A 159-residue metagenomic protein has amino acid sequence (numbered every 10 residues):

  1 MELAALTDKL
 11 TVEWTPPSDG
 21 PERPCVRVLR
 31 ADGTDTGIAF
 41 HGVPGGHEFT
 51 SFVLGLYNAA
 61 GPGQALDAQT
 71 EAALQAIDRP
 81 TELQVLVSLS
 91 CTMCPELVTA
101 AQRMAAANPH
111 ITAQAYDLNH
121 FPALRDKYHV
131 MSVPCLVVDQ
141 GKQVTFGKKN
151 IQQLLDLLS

Functional and structural regions predicted by a protein language model:
M1-A31, T36, E48-L56: Long, folded non-catalytic interaction modules
M1-E2, L74-P109: Local sequence-structure signature of Cys/Sec-based thiol-disulfide redox active-site neighborhoods
D8-G20, P109-A123: Thiol-based oxidoreductase modules, predominantly thioredoxin-like and allied folds used for disulfide exchange
S18-I38, P122-D139: Structural micro-motif
R30-P62, V137-S159: Non-catalytic, surface beta->alpha helical segment in thiol-disulfide oxidoreductase systems
V43, S88-C91, N119, K148: Short, surface-exposed acidic/glycine-rich loop or hinge patches that mediate macromolecular interfaces
P62-A76: Long, charged amphipathic helices and adjacent flexible linkers at domain junctions
N108, Y116, M131-D139, G147: Positively charged, low-complexity, intrinsically disordered RNA-binding extensions
